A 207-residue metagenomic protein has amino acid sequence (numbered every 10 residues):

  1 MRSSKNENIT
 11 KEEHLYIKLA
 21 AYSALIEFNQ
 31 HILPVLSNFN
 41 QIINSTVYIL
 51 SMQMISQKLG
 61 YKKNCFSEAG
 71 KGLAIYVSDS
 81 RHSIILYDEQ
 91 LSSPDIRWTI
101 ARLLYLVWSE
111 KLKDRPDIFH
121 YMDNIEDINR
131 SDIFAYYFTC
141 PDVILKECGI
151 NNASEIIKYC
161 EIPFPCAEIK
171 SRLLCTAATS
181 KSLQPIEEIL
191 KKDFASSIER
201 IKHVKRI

Functional and structural regions predicted by a protein language model:
M1-I207: Active-site hotspot residues in diverse enzymes, especially metal/ion-binding acidic/histidine motifs
